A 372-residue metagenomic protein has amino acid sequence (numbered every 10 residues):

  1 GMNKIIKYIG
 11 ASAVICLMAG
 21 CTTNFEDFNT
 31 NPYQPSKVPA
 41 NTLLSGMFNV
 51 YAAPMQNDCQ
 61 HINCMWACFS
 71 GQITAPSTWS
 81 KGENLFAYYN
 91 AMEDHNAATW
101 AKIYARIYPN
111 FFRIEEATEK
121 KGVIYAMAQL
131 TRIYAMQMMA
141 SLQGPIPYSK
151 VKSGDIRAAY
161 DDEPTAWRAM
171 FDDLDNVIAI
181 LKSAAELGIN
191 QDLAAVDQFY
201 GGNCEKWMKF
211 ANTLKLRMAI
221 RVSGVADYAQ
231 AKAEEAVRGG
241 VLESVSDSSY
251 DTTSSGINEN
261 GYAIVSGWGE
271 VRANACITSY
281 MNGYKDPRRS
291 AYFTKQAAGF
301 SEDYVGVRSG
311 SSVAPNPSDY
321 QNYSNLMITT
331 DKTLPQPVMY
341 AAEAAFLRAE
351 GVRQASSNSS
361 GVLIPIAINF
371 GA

Functional and structural regions predicted by a protein language model:
G1-A19: Sec-dependent bacterial lipoprotein signal peptides
K7, S12, F28-Y33, V177 (+1 more regions): A generic signature of intrinsically disordered, low-complexity regions enriched in glycine/proline and charged/polar
L17-G20, P54, A184, S356: Hydrophobic alpha-helical elements and their junctions with loops/disorder across both membrane and soluble proteins
C21-A75, K102, R113, A117: Membrane-proximal, proline-rich intrinsically disordered regions
V38-N41, A75-A372: Structured, solvent-exposed acidic/aromatic patches
